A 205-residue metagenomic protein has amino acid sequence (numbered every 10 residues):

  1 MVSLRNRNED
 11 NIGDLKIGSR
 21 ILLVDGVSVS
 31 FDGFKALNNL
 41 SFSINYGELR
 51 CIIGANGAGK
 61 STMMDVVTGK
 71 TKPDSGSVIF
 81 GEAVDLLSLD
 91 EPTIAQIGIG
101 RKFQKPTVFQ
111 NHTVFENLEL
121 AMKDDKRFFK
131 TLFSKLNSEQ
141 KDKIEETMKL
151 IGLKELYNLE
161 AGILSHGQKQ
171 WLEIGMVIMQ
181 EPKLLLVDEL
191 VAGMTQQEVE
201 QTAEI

Functional and structural regions predicted by a protein language model:
V2-I205: Glycine-rich phosphate-binding loops of nucleotide-dependent enzymes
